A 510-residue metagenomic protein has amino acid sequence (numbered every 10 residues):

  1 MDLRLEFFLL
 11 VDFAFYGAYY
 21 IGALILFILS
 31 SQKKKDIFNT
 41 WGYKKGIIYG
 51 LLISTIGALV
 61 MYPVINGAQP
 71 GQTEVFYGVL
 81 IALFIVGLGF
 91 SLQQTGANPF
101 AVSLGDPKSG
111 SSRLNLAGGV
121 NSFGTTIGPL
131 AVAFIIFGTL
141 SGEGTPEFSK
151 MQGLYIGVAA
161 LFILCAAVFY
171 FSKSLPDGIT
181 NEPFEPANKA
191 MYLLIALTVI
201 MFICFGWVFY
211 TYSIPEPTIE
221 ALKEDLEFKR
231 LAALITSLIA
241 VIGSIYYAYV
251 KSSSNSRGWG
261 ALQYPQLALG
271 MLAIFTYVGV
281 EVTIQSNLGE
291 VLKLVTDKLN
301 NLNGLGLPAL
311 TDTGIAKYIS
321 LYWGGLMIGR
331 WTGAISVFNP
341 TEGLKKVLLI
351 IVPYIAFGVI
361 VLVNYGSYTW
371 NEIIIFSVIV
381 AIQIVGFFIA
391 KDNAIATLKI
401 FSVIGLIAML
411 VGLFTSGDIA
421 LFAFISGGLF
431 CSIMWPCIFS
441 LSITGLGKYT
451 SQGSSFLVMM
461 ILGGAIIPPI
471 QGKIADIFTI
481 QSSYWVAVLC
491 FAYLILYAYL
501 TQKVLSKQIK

Functional and structural regions predicted by a protein language model:
L9-D36, M61, S320-T332, G463-I466: Central cavity-lining transmembrane alpha-helices of secondary-active solute carriers, predominantly the Major
I21-Y77: Conserved MFS/SLC helix-loop-helix module at the cytosolic interface between two early adjacent transmembrane helices
L52-Q72, A356-T369, G386-K391, V403-S416: C-terminal ends and interior cores of transmembrane alpha-helices in multi-pass membrane transporters/permeases
P70-Q93, I374-I379, I419-M434: Hydrophobic core of transmembrane alpha-helices in multi-pass small-molecule transporters, especially MFS/SLC-type
L92-S109, L288, S432-G447: Intracellular juxtamembrane helix-capping segments at the cytosolic ends of symmetry-related transmembrane helices
S109-F137, L161-F162, G453-P468: Glycine-rich segments within core transmembrane alpha-helices of 12-TM secondary carriers
V132-S141, I156-E182, Y192-E216, A233-S252 (+2 more regions): C-terminal membrane-cytosol helix-exit motif in multi-pass small-molecule transporters
V199-A233, G260-S320, G324-G329, V361-G366: Extracytoplasmic gate region of multi-pass secondary transporters
